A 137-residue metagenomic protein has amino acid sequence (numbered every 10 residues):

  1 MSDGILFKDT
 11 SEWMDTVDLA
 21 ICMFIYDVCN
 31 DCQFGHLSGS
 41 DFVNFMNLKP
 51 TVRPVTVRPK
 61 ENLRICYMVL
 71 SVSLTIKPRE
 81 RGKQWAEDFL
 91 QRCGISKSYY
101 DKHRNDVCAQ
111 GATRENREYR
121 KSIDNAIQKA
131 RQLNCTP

Functional and structural regions predicted by a protein language model:
M1-P137: Flexible coil/loop and intrinsically disordered linker positions at secondary-structure junctions
